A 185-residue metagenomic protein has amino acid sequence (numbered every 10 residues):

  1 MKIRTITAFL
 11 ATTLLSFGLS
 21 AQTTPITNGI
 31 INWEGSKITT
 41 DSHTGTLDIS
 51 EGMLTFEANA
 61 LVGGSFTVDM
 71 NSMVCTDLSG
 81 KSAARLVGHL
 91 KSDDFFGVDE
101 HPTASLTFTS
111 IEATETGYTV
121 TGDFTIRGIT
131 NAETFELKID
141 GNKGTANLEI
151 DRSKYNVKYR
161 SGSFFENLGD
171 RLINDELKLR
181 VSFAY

Functional and structural regions predicted by a protein language model:
M1-T5: Positively charged n-region of N-terminal signal peptides that target proteins for export
T7-G18: Bacterial N-terminal signal peptides
A21-Y185: Low-complexity, acidic/polar, glycine-enriched regions of mature
